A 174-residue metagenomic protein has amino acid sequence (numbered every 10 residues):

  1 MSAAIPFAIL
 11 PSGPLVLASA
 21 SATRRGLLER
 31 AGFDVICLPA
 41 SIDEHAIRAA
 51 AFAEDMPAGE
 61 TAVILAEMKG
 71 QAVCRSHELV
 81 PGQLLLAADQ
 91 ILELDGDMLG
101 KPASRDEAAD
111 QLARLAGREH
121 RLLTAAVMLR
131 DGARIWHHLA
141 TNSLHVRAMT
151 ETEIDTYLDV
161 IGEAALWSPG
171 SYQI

Functional and structural regions predicted by a protein language model:
M1-A4, A22, P39-I42: Short glycine/proline-centered loop/turn elements that form peptide/ligand docking sites
S2-L15, E29, A53-I174: Anionic-ligand binding patches
V16-P39: N-terminal G-site helix/loop of the GST-like fold
D34-A53, R134-T141: Short glycine-rich, Thr/Ser-proximal phosphate-binding strand/loop in the N-terminal lobe of ATP-dependent enzymes
